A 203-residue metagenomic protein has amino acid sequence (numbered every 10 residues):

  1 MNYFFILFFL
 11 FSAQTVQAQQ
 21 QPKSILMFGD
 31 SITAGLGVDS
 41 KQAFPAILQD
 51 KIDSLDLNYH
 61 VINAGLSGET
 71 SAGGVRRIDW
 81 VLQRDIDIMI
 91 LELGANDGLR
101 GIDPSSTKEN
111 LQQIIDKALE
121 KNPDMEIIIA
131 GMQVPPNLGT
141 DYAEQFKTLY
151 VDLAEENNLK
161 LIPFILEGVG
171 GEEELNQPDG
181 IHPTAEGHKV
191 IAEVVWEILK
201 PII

Functional and structural regions predicted by a protein language model:
M1-P22: Bacterial Sec-dependent N-terminal signal peptides
F8, G29, L93: Residues that line or immediately flank small-molecule/substrate-binding pockets and catalytic motifs
Q17-S67, V75-D85: Serine-esterase "nucleophile elbow" of acetyl-processing enzymes
Q20, V75-I203: Alpha-helical cap/lid subdomain in secreted, periplasmic, or secretory-pathway luminal O-acyl-processing enzymes
G65-E69, L138-G139: Short, flexible loop segments at the rims of nucleotide/cofactor-binding pockets, characterized by
A72: N-terminal helical cap/lid subdomain that shapes the substrate entry/recognition surface in HAD-like hydrolases
